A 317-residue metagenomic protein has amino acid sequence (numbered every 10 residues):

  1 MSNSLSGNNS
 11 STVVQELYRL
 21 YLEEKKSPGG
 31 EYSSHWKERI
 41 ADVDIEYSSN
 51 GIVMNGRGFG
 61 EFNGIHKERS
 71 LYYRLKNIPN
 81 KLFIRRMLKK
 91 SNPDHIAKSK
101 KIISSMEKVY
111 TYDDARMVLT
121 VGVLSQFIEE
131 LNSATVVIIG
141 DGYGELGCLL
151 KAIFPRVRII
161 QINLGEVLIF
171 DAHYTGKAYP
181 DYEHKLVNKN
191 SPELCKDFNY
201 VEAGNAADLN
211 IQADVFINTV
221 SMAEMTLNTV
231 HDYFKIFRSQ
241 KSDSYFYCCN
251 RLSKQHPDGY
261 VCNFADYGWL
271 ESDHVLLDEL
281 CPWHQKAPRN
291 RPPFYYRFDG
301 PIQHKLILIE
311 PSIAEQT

Functional and structural regions predicted by a protein language model:
M1-Y110, R291-P292, G300-L308, I313-A314: N-terminal accessory regions of S-adenosyl-L-methionine
D114-S133: Conserved alpha-helix/loop element of class I SAM-dependent methyltransferases that forms part of the SAM/SAH-binding
N132-Y143: Conserved class I S-adenosyl-L-methionine
Y143-P155: Conserved SAM-binding loop of SAM-dependent methyltransferases across substrates and taxa, primarily the Class I
Y174-N210: S-adenosyl-L-methionine
I217: A conserved beta-strand element that flanks and buttresses the S-adenosyl-L-methionine
E224-F237: A short, conserved alpha-helix within the catalytic core of class I
K241-K254: Conserved beta-strand signature within the Rossmann-like core of class I S-adenosyl-L-methionine
